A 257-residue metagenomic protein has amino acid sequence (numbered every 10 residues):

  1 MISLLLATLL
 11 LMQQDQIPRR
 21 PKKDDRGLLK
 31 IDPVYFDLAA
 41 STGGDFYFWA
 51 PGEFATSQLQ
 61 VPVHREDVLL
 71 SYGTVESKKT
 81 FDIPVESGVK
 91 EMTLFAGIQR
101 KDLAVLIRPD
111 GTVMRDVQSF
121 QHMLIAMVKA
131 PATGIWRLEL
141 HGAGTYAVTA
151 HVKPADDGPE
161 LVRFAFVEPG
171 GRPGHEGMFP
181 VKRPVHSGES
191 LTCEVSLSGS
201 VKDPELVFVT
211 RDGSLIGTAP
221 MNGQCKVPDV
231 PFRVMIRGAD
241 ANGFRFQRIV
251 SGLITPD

Functional and structural regions predicted by a protein language model:
Q16, K23-L69: Von Willebrand factor A/integrin I-like adhesion domains
R20, F36-D37, G111-K153, G177-H186 (+1 more regions): Noncatalytic accessory or regulatory domains flanking protease catalytic cores in secreted, cell-surface, and selected
V75-V113: Acidic, Ser/Thr/Pro-rich low-complexity intrinsically disordered segments
I83, L94-A96, R183, S187-G199: Aromatic/hydrophobic beta-strand junction motif of beta-rich domains
G88-V89, G97-D102, G142-G144, L197-D203: Short proline/glycine-enriched turn/loop motifs at strand-loop junctions of beta-rich domains
D102-D110, G199-G213: Change to "...patches in solvent-exposed regions of secreted, membrane-anchored, or virion-exposed structural
Y146-P154, G158-V162, T218, N242-D257: Edge beta-strands of extracellular beta-sandwich domains
V152-H186, P256-D257: Short, compositionally biased P/S/T/A/G/V-rich stretches that sit at domain boundaries
